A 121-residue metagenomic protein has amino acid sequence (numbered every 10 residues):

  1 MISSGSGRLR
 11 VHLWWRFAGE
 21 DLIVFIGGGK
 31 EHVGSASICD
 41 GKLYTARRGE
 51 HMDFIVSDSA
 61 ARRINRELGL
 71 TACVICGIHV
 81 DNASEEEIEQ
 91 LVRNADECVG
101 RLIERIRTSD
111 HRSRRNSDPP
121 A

Functional and structural regions predicted by a protein language model:
M1-V80, E85-P120: Conserved mixed alpha/beta catalytic, RNA-binding, or beta-rich assembly cores of soluble enzyme, regulatory
